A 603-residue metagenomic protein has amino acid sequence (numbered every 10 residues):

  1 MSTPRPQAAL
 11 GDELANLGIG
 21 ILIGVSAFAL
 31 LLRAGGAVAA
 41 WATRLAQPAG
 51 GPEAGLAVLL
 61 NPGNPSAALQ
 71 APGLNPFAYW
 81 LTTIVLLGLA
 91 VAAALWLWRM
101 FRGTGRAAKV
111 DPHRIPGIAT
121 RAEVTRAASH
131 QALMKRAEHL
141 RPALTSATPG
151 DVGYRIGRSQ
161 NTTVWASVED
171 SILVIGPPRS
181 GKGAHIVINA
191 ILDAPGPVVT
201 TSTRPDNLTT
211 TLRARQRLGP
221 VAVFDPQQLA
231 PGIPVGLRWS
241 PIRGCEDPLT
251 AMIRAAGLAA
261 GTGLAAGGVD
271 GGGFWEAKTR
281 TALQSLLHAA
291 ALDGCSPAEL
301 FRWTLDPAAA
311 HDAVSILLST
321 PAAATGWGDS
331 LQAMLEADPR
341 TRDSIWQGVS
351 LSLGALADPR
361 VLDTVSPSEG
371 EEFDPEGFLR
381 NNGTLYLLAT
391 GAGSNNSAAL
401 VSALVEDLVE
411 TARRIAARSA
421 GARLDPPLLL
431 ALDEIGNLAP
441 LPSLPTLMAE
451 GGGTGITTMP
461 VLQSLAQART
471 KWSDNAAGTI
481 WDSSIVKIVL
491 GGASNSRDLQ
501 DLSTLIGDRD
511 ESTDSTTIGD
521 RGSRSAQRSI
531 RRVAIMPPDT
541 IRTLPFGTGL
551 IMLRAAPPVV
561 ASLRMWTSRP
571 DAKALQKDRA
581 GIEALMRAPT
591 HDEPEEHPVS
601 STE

Functional and structural regions predicted by a protein language model:
M1-S180, A184-I186, D508, I518-D520 (+1 more regions): Basic- and hydrophobic-enriched, low-structure N-terminal and domain-boundary segments that flank ATP-binding catalytic
P6-Q7, P62-N64, G377, T479-I480 (+3 more regions): Short alpha-helix boundary/capping motifs
A27-A40, T163, V168-E169, L173 (+4 more regions): P-loop NTPase motor domains
Q47-G55, L59-N64, P149-D151, S159 (+10 more regions): Alpha-helix initiation/capping motif
V91-L144, D247-L258, P297, F301-L305 (+2 more regions): Short alpha-helical interface patches
R141-P149, G263-F274, S512-S529: Low-complexity, polar-biased intrinsically disordered regions enriched in Pro/Ser/Thr/Gly
G153-S159, P367-E369, T470-K471: Short gly/ser/thr-rich secondary-structure transition/capping motifs
M448-L553: Conserved ATP-driven motor cores of ASCE-family P-loop NTPases powering translocation/secretion/packaging/pilus
